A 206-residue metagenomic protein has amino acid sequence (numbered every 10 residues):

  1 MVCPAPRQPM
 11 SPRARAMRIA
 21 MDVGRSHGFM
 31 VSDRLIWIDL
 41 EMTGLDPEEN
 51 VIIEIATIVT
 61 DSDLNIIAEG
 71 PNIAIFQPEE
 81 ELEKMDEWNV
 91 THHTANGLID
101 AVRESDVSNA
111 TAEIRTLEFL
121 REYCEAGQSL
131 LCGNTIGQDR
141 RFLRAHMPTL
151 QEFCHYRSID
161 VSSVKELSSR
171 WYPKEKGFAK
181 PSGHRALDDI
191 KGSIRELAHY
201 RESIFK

Functional and structural regions predicted by a protein language model:
R15-H27, E125, A198, E202-F205: Intrinsically disordered, low-complexity terminal extensions that flank but exclude the folded catalytic cores
D22, H27-I38, M42-L131, G177-K180: Conserved non-catalytic scaffold segment of RNase H-like nuclease domains
S108, A112-T116, D139, H146 (+1 more regions): Amphipathic alpha-helical interface surfaces
G127-I136, R140-M147, P173-K206: Acidic, Mg2+-coordinating catalytic module of metal-dependent nucleases/exonucleases that use a two-metal-ion mechanism
L143-I159: Short, low-complexity, polybasic intrinsically disordered segments
H155-P173: Short, flexible loop segments at boundaries between secondary-structure elements
